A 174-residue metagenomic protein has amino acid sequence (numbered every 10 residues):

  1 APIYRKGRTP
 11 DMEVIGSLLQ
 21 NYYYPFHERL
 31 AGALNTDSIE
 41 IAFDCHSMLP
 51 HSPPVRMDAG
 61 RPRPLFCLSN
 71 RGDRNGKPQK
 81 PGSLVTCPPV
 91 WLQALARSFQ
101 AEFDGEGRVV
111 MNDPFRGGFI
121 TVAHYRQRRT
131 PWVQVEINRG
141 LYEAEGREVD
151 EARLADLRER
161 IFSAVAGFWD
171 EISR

Functional and structural regions predicted by a protein language model:
A1-R174: N-terminal catalytic or cofactor-binding beta/alpha core of small enzyme domains
